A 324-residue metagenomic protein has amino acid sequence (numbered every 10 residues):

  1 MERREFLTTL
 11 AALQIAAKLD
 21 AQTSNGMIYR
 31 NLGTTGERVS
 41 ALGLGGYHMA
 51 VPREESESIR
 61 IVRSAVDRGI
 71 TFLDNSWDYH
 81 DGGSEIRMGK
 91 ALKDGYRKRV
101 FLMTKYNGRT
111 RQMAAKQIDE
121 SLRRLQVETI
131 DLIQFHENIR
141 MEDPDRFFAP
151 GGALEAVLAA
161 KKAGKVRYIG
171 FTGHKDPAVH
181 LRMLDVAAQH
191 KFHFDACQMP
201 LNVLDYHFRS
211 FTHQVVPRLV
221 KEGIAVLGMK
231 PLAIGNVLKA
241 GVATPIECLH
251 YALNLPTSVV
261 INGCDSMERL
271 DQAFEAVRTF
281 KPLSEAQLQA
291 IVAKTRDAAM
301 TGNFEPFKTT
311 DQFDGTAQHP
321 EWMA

Functional and structural regions predicted by a protein language model:
E2-R99, A156, K162: N-terminal binding-site loop/beta-alpha segment at the start of enzyme catalytic domains that lines or forms
I28, S58-V62, R87-A91, Q117-S121 (+6 more regions): A general structural detector for well-ordered alpha-helical segments in enzyme core domains, enriched
L32, L44, L73, M88 (+6 more regions): Conserved, mostly hydrophobic/aromatic
G45-E55, K105-Q112, K239: Active-site mouth loops of central-metabolism enzymes
T71-D78, M103-K105, R167-T172, Q198-M199 (+1 more regions): Short catalytic-loop micro-motif centered on adjacent basic/acidic residues
R109-Q214, V220-L227: Glycine/proline-rich, positively charged, aromatic-decorated active-site loop/lid region on the catalytic face
H190, Q214-A324: Structured C-terminal cap/extension of enzyme domains
